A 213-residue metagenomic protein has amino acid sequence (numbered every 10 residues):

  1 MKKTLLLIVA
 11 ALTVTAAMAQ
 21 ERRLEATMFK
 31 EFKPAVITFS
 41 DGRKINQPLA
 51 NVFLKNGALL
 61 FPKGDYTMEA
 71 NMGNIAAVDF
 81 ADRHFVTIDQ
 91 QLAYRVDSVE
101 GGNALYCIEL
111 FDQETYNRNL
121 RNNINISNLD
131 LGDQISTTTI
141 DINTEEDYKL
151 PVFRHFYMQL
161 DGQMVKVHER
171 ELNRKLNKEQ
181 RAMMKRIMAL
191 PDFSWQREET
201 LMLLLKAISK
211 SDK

Functional and structural regions predicted by a protein language model:
M1-L24, L204: Bacterial Sec-dependent N-terminal signal peptides
A19-A70: Short, extreme N-terminal leader segments that mark the start of a protein/domain
A50-V167: Aromatic-patch recognition
D141-I208, D212-K213: A short, solvent-exposed beta-edge/loop patch
